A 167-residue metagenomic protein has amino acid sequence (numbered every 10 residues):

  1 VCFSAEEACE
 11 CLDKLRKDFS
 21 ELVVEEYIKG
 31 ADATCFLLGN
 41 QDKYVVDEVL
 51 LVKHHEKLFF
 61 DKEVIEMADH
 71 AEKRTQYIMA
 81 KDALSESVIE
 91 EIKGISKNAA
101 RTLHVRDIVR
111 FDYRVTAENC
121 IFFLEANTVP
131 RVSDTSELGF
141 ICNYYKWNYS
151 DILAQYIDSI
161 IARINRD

Functional and structural regions predicted by a protein language model:
F3-S87, F122: Phosphate-binding site of ATP-dependent enzymes
S85-D167: ATP-dependent carboxylate activation and anion-phosphoryl transfer catalytic cores that bind Mg-ATP to form
